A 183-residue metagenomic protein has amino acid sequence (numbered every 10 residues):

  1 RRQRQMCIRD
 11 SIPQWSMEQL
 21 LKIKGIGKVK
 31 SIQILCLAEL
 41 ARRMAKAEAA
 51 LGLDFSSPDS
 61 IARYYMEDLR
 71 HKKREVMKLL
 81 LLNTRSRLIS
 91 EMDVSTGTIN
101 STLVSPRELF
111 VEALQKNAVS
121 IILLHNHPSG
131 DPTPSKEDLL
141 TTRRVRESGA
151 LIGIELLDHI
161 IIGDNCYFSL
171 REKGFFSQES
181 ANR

Functional and structural regions predicted by a protein language model:
R1-I8: Short, small-residue-biased leader/transition segments that mark boundaries at the very start of proteins
R9-I23: A short amphipathic alpha-helix within small helical-bundle interaction modules
A45-Y65: Long, charged amphipathic helices and adjacent flexible linkers at domain junctions
Y65-K116, S120: Histidine/lysine/aspartate-rich catalytic loop segments that bind and position anionic ligands
S105-R107, K136-R143: Charged helix-capping and loop-helix junction motifs
V119-S129: Short acidic, glycine-rich surface-loop motifs adjacent to enzyme active sites
R143-R183: Divalent-metal-activated hydrolytic enzyme cores
